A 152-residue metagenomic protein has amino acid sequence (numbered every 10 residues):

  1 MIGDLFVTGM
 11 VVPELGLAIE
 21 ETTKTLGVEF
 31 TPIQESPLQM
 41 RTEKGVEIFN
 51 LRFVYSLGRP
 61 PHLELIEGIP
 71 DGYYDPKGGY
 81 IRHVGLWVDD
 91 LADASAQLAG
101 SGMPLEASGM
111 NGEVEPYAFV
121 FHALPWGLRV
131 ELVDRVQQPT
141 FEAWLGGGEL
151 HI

Functional and structural regions predicted by a protein language model:
M1-F6, S36: A short, surface-exposed helix-loop junction/capping segment
L5, F49, G79, E115-Y117: Short, solvent-exposed coil/turn segments
L5-P13, Y55-L57, D75-A92: Vicinal oxygen chelate
V7, E21, V136: Extracellular/lumenal glycan-associated surfaces
M10-R59, D93-E115, G146-I152: Core segments of cupin and vicinal oxygen chelate
E29-Y74, Y117-P139: Conserved short beta-strand elements that form part of the metal-binding/catalytic scaffold of enzyme active sites
Y73-G79, F141-L145: A short, polar/proline- and glycine-enriched secondary-structure boundary/capping micro-motif
D134-I152: Acidic/histidine-enriched, glycine/proline-rich intrinsically disordered or flexible terminal extensions
